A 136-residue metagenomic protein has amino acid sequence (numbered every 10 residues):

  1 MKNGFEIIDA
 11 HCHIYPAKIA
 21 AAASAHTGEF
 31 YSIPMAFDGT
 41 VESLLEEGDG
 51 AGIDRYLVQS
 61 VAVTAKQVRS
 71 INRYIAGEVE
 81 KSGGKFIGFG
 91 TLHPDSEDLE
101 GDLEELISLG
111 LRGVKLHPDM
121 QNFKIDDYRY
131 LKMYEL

Functional and structural regions predicted by a protein language model:
M1-Q67, I107: An N-terminally biased module of ancient metal coordination in phosphate/nucleic-acid-related enzymes
D54-R55, V63-L136: Active-site gating/metal-coordination segments in enzymes
